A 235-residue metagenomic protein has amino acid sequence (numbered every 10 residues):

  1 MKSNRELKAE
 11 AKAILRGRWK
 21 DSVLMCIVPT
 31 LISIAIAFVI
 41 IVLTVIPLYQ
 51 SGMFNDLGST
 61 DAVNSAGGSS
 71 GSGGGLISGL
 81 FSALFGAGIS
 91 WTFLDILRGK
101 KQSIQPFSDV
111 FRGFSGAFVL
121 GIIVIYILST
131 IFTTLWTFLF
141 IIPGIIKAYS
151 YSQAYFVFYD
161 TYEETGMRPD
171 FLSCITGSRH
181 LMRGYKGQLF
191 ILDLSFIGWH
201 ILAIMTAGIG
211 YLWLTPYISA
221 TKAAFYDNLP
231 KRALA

Functional and structural regions predicted by a protein language model:
M1-A235: Hydrophobic alpha-helical membrane segments
